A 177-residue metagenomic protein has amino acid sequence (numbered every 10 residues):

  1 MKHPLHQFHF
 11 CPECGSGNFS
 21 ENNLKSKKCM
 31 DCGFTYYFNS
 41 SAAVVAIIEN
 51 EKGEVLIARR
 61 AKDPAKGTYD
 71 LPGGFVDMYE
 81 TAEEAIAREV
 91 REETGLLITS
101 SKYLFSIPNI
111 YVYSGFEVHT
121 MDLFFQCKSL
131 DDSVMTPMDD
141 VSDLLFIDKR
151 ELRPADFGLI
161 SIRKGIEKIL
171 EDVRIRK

Functional and structural regions predicted by a protein language model:
M1-Q7, D132-K177: Nudix hydrolase/Nudix homology domain
K2, N50-E92: Conserved Nudix-box catalytic region and its N-terminal flanking loop in Nudix hydrolases and closely related
P4-F8, K25, A42: Short metal-coordination and nucleic-acid-contact micro-motifs, chiefly zinc-binding Cys/His arrays
C11-C14, C29-C32: Short cysteine-rich clusters marking metal-coordination/redox-active sites
F19-S20, Y37: Short functional micro-motifs and their immediate structural scaffolds
S20-S26: Short linker/helix segments within small regulatory modules
D31-V55, F75, S106: Conserved N-terminal beta-strand and adjoining loop/helix that marks the start of the Nudix/MutT-like hydrolase domain
F105-S133: Active-site-adjacent beta-strand/loop module that shapes the phosphate/pyrophosphate-binding cleft
